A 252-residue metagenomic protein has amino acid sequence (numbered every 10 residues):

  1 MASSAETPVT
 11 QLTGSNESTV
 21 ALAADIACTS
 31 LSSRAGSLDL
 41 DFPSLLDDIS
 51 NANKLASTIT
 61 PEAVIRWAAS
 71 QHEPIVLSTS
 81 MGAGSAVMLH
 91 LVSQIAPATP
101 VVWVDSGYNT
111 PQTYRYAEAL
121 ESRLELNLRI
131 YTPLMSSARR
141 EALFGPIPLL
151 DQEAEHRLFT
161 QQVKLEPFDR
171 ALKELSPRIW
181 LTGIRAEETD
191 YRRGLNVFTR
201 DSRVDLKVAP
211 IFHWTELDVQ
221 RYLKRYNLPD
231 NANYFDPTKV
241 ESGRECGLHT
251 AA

Functional and structural regions predicted by a protein language model:
A2-A252: Nucleotide-activated chemistry modules centered on ATP-dependent adenylation/adenylyltransferase
